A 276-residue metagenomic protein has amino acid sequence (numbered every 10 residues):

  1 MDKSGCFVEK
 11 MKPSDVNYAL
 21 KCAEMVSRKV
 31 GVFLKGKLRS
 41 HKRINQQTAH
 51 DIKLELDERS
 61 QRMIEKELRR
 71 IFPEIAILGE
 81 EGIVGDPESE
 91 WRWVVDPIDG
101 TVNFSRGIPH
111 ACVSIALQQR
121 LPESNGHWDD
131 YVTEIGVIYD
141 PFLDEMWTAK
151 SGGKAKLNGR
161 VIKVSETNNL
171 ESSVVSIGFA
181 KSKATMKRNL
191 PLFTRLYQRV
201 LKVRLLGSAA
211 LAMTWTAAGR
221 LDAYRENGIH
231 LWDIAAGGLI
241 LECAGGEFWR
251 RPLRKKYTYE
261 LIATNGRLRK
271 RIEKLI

Functional and structural regions predicted by a protein language model:
D2-I98, K274: N-terminal subdomain of lithium-sensitive/metallo-dependent phosphomonoesterases centered on the IMPase/IPPase/PAP
V30, L34, D57, L68 (+7 more regions): Residue-level signal for inorganic ion chemistry
H50, L143, K255-T258: Short acidic/glycine-enriched loop/turn segments that link adjacent beta-strands
D57, E80, D96-D99, N103 (+3 more regions): Acidic active-site catalytic centers that drive phospho-/nucleotidyl reactions and related ester hydrolyses
G85-P87, R106, W128-D130, E166-N169 (+1 more regions): Solvent-exposed alpha-helices and their adjacent loops that cap or buttress functional pockets in soluble metabolic
P87-N158: DPxDG-like acidic metal-binding loop motif
K163-I276: An extended, acidic
